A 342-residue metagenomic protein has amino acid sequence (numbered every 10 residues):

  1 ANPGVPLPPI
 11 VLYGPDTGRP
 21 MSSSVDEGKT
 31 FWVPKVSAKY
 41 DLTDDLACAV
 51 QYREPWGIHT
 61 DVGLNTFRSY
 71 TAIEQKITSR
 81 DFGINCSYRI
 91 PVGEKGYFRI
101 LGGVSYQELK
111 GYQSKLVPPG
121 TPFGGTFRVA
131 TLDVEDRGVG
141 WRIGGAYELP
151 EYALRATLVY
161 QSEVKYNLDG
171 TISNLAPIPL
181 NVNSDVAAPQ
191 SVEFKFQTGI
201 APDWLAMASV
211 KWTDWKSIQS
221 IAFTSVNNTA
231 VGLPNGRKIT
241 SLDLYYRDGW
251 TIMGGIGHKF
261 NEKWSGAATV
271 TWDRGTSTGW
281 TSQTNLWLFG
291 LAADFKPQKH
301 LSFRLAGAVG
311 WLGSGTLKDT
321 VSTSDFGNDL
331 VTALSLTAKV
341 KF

Functional and structural regions predicted by a protein language model:
A1-T30: Surface-exposed strand-loop-strand hairpins of Gram-negative outer-membrane beta-barrel proteins
P6-G14, V33, D41-F342: Outer-membrane beta-barrel porins/channels
